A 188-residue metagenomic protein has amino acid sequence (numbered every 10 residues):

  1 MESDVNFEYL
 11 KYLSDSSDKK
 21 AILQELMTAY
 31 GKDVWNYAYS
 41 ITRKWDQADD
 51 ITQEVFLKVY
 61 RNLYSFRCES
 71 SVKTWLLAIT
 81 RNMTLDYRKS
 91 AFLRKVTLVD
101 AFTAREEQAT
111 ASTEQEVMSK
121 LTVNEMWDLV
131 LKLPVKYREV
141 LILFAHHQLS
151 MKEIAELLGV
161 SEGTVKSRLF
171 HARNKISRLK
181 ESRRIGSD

Functional and structural regions predicted by a protein language model:
M1-D33, S40, D188: N-terminal module of bacterial RNA polymerase sigma factors
E2-E8, R94-V123, S150: Internal acidic/polar
D15-S16, F56-S71, A91: Sigma70-family region 2
M27-W45, N62, V130, E181-S182: Amphipathic, Lys/Arg- and hydrophobic-enriched alpha-helical face
N36, D50-L57, S70-N82: Structural recognition of an alpha-helix C-terminal capping motif at a helix-to-coil junction
S65, A78-V99, S119, H171: Arg/Lys-rich amphipathic alpha helix in sigma70-family domain 2
K89, L133, R138, F170-D188: Short, Lys/Arg-enriched C-terminal cap helix and immediately downstream tail that follows
D128-E139, H147-T164, K175-R178: Helix-turn-helix DNA-binding module
